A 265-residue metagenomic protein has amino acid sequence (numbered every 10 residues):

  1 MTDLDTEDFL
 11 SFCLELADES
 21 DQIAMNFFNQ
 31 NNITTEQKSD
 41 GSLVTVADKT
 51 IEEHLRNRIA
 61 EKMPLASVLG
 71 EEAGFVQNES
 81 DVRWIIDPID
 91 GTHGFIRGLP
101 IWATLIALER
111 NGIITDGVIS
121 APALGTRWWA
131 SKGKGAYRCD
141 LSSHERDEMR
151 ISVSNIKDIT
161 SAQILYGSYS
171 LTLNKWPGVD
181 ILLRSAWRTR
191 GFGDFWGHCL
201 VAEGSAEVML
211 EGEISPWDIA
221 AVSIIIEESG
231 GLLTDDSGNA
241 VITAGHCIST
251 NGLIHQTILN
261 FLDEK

Functional and structural regions predicted by a protein language model:
M1-I89, L253, D263: N-terminal subdomain of lithium-sensitive/metallo-dependent phosphomonoesterases centered on the IMPase/IPPase/PAP
A24, D48, I59, T92 (+6 more regions): Residue-level signal for inorganic ion chemistry
I33, A66, K134, A186-W187 (+1 more regions): A structural micro-motif
D48, F95-G98, R190: Short glycine/threonine-rich catalytic loop with a Thr-x-Gly-x-Asp
K49, E72, P88-G91, P122 (+4 more regions): Generic detector of well-ordered alpha-helical packing
N78-D140: DPxDG-like acidic metal-binding loop motif
I151-K265: An extended, acidic
